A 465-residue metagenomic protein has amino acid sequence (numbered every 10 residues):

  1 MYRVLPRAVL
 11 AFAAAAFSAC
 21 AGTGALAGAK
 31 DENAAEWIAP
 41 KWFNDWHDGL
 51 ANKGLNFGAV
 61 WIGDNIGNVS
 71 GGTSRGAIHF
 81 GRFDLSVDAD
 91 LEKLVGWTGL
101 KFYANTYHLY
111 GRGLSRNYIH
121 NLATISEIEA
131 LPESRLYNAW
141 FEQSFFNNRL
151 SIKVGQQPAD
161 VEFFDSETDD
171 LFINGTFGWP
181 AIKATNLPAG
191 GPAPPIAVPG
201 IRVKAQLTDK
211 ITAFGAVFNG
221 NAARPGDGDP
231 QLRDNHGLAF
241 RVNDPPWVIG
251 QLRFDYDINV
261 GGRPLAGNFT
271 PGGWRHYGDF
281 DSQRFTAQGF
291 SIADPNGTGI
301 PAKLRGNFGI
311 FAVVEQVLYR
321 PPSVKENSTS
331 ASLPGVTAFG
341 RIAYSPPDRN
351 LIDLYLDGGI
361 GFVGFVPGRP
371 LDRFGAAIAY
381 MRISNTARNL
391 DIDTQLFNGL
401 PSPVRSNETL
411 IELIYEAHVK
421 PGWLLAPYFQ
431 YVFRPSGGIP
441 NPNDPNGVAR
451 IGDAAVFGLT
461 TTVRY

Functional and structural regions predicted by a protein language model:
Y2, F12-D64, N68, S74 (+1 more regions): N-terminal periplasmic/intermembrane-space "pro-region" immediately following the signal or transit peptide
K30, A39-F57, D90-F102, F146-R149 (+5 more regions): Short loop/turn motifs that connect adjacent beta-strands in outer-membrane beta-barrel proteins
E32-N33, H47-S70, F102-A104, R112 (+4 more regions): Transmembrane beta-strand segments of Gram-negative outer membrane beta-barrel proteins
F57-N65, F102-H108, I152-P158, A213-N219 (+7 more regions): Transmembrane beta-barrel strands of outer-membrane/channel proteins
G76, F80-D84, D88-A223, N350-L390: Outer membrane beta-barrel
A184-A338, I342-P346, F362: Signature for the C-terminal beta-barrel architecture of outer-membrane proteins
H236-R241, Q251-F254, G272-L304, F308 (+5 more regions): Outer membrane beta-barrel transmembrane domains
I451-Y465: Outer-membrane beta-barrel "beta-signal"
